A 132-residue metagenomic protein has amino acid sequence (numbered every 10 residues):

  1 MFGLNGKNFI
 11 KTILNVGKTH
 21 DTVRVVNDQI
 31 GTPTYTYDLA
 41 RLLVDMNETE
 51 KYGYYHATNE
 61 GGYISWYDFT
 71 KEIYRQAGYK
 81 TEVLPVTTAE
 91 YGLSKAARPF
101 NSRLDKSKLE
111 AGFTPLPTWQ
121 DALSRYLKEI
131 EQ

Functional and structural regions predicted by a protein language model:
M1, F9, Y52, W66 (+1 more regions): Tryptophan-centric aromatic hotspots in well-structured domains and transmembrane helices
M1-G31, Y37-D38: NAD(P)-dependent short-chain dehydrogenase/reductase
G17-K18, N47-E48, E131: Residue-level signal for alpha-helix termini/capping positions
V25-I30, Y55-Y63, A111: Glycine-rich Rossmann NAD(P)(H)-binding loop
Y37-D45, S124-L127: Amphipathic alpha-helical segments that line or abut small-molecule/effector binding pockets and mediate allosteric
L42, T49-S94: Mid/C-terminal beta-alpha module of Rossmann-like enzyme folds, strongest in SDR-family dehydrogenases/epimerases
S65-Y67, K71, T87-Q132: Conserved C-terminal active-site "lid" loop/helix of NAD(P)H-dependent oxidoreductases that clamps the redox cofactor
